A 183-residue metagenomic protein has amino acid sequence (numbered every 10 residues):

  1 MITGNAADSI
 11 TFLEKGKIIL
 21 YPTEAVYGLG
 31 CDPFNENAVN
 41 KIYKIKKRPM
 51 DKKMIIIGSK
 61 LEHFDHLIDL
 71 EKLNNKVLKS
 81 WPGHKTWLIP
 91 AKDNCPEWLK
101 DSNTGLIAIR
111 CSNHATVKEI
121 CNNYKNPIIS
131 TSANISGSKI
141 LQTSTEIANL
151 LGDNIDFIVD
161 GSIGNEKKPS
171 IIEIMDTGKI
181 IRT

Functional and structural regions predicted by a protein language model:
M1-T183: Active-site-adjacent structural elements in enzyme catalytic cores
